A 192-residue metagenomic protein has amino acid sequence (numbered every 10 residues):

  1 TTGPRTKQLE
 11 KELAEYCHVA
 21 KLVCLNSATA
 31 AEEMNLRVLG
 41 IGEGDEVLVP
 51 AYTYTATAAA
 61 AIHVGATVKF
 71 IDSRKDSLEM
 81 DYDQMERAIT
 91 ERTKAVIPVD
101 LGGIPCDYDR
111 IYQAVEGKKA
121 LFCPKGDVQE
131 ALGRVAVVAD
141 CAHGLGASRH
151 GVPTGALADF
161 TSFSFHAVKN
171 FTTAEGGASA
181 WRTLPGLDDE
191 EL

Functional and structural regions predicted by a protein language model:
T1-P4: N-terminal "arm"/small-domain region of PLP-dependent enzymes with the aminotransferase-like
T6, E10-R37, D45-T53, I71-S73: Short loop-beta-helix segment that forms the pyridoxal 5′-phosphate
K11, D109, V152: Active-site phosphate/pyrophosphate- and oxyanion-stabilizing loops and adjacent acidic/basic residues in soluble
L25, T29, T55, E79-Y82 (+3 more regions): Glycine-rich phosphate-binding loop at the start of an alpha helix
R37-C141, S148: PLP-dependent aminotransferase-like
A131-T172: Conserved active-site segment immediately N-terminal to the catalytic lysine that forms the internal aldimine
A167-L192: Conserved core segment of the aminotransferase class I/II
